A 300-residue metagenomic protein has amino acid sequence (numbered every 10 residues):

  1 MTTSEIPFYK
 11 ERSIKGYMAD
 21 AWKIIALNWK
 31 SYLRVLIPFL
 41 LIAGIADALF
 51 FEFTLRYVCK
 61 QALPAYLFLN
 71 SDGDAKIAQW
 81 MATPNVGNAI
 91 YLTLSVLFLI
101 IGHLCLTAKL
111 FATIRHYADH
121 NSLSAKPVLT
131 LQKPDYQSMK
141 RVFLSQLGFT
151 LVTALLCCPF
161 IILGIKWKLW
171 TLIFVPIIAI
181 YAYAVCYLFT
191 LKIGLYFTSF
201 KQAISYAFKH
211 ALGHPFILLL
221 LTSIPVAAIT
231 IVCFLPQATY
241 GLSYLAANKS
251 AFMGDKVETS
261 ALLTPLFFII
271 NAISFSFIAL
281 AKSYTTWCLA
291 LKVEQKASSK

Functional and structural regions predicted by a protein language model:
T2-Y9, D20, Y57-A82, F111-L123 (+2 more regions): Juxtamembrane transition segments at transmembrane-helix termini in multipass membrane proteins
K10-S13, W167: Helix N-terminus capping/helix-initiation residues
R12-I45, K126-L155, A182-I231: Interfacial aromatic "cap" segments that immediately flank transmembrane helices in multipass membrane proteins
G16-K109: N-terminal entry module detector
I25-W29, F53, L155, P159 (+3 more regions): Sec/Tat-exported extracytoplasmic proteins
V35-R56, Y91-L104, L144-Y183, L218-A247 (+1 more regions): Hydrophobic alpha-helical transmembrane segments in multi-pass membrane proteins
N85, L123-S124, M139, K168-L169 (+1 more regions): Membrane-helix interface segments
C105-Q137: Hydrophobic transmembrane alpha-helix segments characteristic of membrane transport and insertion machinery
